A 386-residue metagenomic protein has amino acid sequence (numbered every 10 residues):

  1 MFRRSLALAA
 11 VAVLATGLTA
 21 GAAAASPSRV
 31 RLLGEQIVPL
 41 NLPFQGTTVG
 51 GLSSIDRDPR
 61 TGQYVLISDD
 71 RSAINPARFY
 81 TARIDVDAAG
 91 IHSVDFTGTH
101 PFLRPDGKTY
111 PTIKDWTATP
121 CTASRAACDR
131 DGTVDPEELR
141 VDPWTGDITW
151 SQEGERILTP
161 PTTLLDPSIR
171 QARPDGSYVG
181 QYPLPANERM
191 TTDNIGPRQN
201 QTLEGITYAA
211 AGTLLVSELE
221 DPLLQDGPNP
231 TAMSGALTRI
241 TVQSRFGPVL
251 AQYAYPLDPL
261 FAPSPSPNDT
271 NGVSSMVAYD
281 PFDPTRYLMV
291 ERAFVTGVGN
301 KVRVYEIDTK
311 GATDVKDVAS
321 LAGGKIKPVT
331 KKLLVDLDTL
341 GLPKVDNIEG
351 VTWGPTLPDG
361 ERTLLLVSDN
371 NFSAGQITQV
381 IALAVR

Functional and structural regions predicted by a protein language model:
F2-R4, G21-R386: Sequence/structural signature of beta-propeller domains
A9-G17: Bacterial N-terminal signal peptides
